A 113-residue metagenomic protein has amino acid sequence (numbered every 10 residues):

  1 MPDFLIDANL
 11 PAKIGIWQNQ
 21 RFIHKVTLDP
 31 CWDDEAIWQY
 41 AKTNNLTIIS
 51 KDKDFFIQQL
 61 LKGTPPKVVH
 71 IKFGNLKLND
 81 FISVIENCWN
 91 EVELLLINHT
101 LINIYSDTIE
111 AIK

Functional and structural regions predicted by a protein language model:
M1, N45, P65, N98-H99: A general structural motif
P2-T47: N-terminal first-folded block
A12, F55-I57, E110: Glycine-rich nucleotide phosphate-binding loop and flanking beta-alpha elements of Rossmann-like dinucleotide-binding
H24-T27, H70-K72, N103, A111: Structural signal for conserved beta-strand scaffold positions within catalytic alpha/beta enzyme cores
Y40, F56-D80: Nuclease catalytic cores that cleave nucleic-acid phosphodiester bonds, predominantly acidic two-metal-ion
N45-Q59: Acidic, metal-binding active-site segment of PIN/NYN-like and related structure-specific nucleases
G74-E110: C-terminal structural segments of small proteins and small subunits
